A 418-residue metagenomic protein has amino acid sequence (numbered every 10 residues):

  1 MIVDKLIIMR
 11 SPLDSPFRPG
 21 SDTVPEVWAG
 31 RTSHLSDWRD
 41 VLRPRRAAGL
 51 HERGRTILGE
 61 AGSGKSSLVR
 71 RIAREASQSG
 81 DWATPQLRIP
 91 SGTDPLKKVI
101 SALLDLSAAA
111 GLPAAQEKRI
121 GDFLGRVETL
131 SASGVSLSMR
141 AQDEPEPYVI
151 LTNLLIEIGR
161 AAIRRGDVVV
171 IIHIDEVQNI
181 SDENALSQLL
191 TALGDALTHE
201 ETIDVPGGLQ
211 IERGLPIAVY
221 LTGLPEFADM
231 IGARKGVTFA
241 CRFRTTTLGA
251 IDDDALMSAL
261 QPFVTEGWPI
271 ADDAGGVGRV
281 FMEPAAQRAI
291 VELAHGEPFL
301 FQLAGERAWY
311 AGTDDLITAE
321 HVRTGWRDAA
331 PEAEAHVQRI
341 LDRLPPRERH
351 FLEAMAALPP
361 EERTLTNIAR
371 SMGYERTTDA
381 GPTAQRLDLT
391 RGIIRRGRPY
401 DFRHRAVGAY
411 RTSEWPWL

Functional and structural regions predicted by a protein language model:
M1-R53, V169, E201-V205, E212: A short, basic N-terminal segment
H51-S187, L215-I217, T378: P-loop NTPase nucleotide-binding core
I163-R165, I171, N179-K235: Sensor-1/coupling segment of RecA-like P-loop NTPase cores
G232-A250: A short helix-turn-beta junction within AAA+ P-loop NTPase domains corresponding to the substrate/partner-engaging
L248-A286, L293, A304: Conserved small helical "lid"/interfacial subdomain of P-loop NTPases
E292, G296, Q302-T377: Winged-helix-like regulatory helical subdomains adjacent to P-loop NTPase cores
G373-T390: Short amphipathic alpha-helical interaction segments
V407-L418: Short, amphipathic alpha-helical interaction segments positioned at domain boundaries
